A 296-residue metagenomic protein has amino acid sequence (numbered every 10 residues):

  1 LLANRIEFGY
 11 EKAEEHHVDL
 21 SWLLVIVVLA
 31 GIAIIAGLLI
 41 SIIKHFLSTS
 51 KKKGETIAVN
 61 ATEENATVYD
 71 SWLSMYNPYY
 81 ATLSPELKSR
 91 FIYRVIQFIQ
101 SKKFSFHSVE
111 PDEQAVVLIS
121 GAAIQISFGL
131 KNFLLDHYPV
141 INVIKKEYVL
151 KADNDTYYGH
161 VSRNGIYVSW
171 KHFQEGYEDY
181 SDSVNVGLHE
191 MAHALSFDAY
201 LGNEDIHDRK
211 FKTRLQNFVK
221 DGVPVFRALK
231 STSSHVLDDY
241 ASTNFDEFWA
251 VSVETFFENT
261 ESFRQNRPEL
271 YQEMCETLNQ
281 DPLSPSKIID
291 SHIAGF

Functional and structural regions predicted by a protein language model:
L2-E14: N-terminal Lys/Arg-rich, disordered targeting/topogenic segments
G9, I119-G129, Y148-R163, V168 (+2 more regions): Metalloprotease/metallohydrolase-associated module, dominated by Zn2+-dependent proteases
E11-K51: N-terminal signal-anchor transmembrane alpha helix of single-pass membrane proteins, serving as the membrane-anchoring
S48-T156, L270-K287, S291-F296: A metal-dependent hydrolase signature that marks the N-terminal structural subdomain at the beginning of catalytic folds
P139-I141, N164-I166, V184: Generic beta-strand structural signal
W170-L188: Short pre-active-site segment immediately N-terminal to the catalytic Zn-binding motif
D182-A199, A250: Active-site recognition of the HExxH zinc-binding catalytic motif
